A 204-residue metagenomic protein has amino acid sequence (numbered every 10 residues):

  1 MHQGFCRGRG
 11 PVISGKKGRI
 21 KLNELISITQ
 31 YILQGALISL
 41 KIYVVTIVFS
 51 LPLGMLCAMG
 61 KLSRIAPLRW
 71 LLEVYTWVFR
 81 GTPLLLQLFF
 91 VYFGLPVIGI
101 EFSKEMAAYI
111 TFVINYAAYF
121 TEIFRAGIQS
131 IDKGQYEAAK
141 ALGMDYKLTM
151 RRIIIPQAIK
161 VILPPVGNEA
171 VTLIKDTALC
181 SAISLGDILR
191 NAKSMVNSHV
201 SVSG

Functional and structural regions predicted by a protein language model:
M1-H2, G10, A66, L163: Intrinsic-disorder/low-complexity coil detector
Q3-K21: Short, Lys/Arg-enriched N-terminal segments with co-localized hydrophobic residues within the first ~10-30 amino acids
G18-G204: Transmembrane alpha-helices and adjacent helix-loop boundaries
